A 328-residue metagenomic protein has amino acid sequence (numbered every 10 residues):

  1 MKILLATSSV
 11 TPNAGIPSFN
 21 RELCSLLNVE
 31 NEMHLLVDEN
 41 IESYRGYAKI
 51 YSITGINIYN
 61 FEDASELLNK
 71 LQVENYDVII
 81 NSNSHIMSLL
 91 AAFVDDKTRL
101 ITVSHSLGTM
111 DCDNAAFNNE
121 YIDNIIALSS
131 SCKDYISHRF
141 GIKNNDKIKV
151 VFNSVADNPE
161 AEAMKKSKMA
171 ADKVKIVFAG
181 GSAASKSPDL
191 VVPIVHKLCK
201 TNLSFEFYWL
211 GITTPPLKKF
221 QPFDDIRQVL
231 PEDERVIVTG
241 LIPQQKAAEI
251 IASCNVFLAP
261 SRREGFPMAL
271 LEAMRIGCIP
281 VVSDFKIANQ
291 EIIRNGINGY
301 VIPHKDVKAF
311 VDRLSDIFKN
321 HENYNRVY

Functional and structural regions predicted by a protein language model:
L4-L5, I126, K168-K186, V192-V195 (+1 more regions): Conserved donor-binding/catalytic core segment of Leloir-type glycosyltransferases
N81-M87, S104: Short His-centered aromatic/hydrophobic patch
C112, Y121-K147, V155-D157: A short, active-site helix/loop in glycosyltransferases that binds the activated sugar's phosphate group
F220-I242: Nucleotide-activated donor-binding/catalytic signature segment of Leloir-type glycosyltransferases, i.e., the conserved
L241, E249-C254: Short alpha-helical donor nucleotide-sugar binding micro-motif in glycosyltransferases
R262: Aromatic "clamp/platform" in nucleotide-sugar-dependent glycosyltransferases that forms part of the donor/acceptor
I279-S283: Short hydrophobic beta-strand element within catalytic cores of glycosyltransferases and related nucleotide-activated
N295-G296, Y300-V307, D316-E322: Conserved acidic donor-binding segment of nucleotide-sugar-dependent glycosyltransferases
